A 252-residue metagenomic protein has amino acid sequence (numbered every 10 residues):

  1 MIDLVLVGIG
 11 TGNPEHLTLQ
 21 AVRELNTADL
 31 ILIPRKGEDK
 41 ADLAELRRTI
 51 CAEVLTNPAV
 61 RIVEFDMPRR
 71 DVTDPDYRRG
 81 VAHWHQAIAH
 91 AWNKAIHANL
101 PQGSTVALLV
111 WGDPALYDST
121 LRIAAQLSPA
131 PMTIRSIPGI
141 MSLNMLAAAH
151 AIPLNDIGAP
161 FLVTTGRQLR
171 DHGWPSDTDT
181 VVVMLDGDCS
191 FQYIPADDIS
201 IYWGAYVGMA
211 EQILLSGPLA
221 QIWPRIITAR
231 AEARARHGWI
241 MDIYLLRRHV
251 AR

Functional and structural regions predicted by a protein language model:
M1-T133, Q221-I222, R234-R252: Class I S-adenosyl-L-methionine
L4, G173-R252: A contiguous loop/helix-start segment that scaffolds small-molecule binding in enzyme catalytic cores
T11-P14, R167-L169, D186-C189: Short beta->alpha connector loops
I33, E64, L108-V110, S136-G139 (+3 more regions): General beta-strand structural signal in soluble alpha/beta enzymes
R35, D66-P68, P138-I140, R167 (+1 more regions): Residues at the C-termini of beta-strands that transition into short coil/loop
E38-K40, I140-M145, R170, S190 (+1 more regions): Short gly/pro/ser/thr-enriched loop/turn and capping motifs at secondary-structure boundaries
R47-T49, A151-I152, G217-P218: Short low-complexity, flexible loop/linker segments enriched in glycine and/or proline with clustered acidic
G112-D177, A235-G238, R248, R252: Class I SAM-dependent methyltransferase SAM-binding "motif I" and its flanking Rossmann-like core
